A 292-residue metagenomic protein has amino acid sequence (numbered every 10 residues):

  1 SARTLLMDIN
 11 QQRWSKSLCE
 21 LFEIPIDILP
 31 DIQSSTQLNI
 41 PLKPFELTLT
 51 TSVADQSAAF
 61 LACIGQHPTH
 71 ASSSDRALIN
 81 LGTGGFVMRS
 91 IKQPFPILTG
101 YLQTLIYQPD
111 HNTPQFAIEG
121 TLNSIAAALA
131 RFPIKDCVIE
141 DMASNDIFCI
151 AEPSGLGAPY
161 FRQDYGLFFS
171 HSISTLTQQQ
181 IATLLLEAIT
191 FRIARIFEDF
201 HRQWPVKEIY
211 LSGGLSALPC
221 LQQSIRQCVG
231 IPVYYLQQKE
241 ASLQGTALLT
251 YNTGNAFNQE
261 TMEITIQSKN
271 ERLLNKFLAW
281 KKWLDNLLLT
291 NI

Functional and structural regions predicted by a protein language model:
S1-Q11, D31-K43: Short beta-strand-loop/turn "lid" adjacent to the catalytic site in phosphate-handling enzymes
L6-L21, K43-S212, A217-I292: Active-site core segments that coordinate phosphate-bearing ligands/cofactors across diverse enzyme families
K16-Q37: A conserved helix-loop-beta module that forms one wall/lid of the active-site cleft in ATP-utilizing catalytic domains
